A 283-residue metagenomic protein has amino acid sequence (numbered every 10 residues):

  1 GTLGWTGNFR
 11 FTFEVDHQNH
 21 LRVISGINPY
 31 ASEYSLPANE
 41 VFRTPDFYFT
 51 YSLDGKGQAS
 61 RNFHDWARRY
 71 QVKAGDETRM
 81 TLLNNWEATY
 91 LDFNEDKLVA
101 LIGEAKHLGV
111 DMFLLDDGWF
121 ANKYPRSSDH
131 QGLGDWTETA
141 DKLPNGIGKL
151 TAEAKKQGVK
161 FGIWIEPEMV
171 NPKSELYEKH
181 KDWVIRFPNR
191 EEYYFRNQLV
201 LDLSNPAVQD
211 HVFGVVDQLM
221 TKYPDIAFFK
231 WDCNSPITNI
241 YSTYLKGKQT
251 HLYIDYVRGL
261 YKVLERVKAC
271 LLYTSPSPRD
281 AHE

Functional and structural regions predicted by a protein language model:
G1-W66: N-terminal accessory beta-strand-rich subdomains and adjacent acidic, glycine-rich linkers that precede catalytic cores
N39, A154, P276: Conserved, mostly hydrophobic/aromatic
W66-A74: Long, charged amphipathic helices and adjacent flexible linkers at domain junctions
T78-H211, Y223: Aromatic-lined carbohydrate-binding/catalytic grooves of carbohydrate-active enzymes
D111-D117, G214-Y244: Active-site groove signature of glycoside hydrolases
D129-D141, T243-Y256: Glycine-rich tight-turn/loop motif centered on a GG-T
I147-E153, I254-L271: Alpha-helix-loop-beta-strand connector modules within alpha/beta enzyme cores
Y273-A281: Conserved small/polar residues in nucleotide/adenosyl-binding loops
